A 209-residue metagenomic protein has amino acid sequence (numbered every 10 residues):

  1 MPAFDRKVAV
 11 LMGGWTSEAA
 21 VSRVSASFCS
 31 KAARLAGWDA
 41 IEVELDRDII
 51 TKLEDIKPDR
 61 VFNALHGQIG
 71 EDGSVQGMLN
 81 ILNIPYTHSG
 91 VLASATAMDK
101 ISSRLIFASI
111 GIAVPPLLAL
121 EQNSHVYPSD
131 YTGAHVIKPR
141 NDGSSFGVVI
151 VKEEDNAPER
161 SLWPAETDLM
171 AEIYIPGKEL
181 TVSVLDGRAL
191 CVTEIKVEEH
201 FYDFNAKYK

Functional and structural regions predicted by a protein language model:
M1-L92, T96-M98, S102-L105, E121-Y127: ATP-binding N-terminal substructure of ATP-dependent carboxylate-amine bond-forming enzymes
M1-M12, L53, T96-K178: Active-site nucleotide/adenylate-binding loops and adjacent lid/helix of ATP-dependent enzymes
S17, G90, S94, P116 (+6 more regions): Glycine-rich, flexible loop/turn motifs
L45-R47, V91, A119-Q122, N141 (+2 more regions): Residues that form or immediately flank small-molecule/cofactor binding pockets and catalytic motifs
E71, S103, S144, R188 (+1 more regions): Short phosphate-engaging motifs
E153-K209: Phosphate-binding site of ATP-dependent enzymes
